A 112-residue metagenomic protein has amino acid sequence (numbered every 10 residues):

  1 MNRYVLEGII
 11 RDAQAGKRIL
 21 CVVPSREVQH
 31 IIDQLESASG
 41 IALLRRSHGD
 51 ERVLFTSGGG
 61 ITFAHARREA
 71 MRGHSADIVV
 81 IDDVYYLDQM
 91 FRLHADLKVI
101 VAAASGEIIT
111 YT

Functional and structural regions predicted by a protein language model:
M1-T112: Short, flexible loop motifs at catalytic/binding sites
